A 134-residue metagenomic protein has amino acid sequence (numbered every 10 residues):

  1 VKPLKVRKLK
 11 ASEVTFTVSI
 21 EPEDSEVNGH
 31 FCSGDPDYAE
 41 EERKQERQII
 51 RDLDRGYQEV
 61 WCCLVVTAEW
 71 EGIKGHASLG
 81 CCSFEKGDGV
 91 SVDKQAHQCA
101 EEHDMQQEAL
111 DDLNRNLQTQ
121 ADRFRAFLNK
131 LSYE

Functional and structural regions predicted by a protein language model:
V1-E134: Acidic interaction surfaces
